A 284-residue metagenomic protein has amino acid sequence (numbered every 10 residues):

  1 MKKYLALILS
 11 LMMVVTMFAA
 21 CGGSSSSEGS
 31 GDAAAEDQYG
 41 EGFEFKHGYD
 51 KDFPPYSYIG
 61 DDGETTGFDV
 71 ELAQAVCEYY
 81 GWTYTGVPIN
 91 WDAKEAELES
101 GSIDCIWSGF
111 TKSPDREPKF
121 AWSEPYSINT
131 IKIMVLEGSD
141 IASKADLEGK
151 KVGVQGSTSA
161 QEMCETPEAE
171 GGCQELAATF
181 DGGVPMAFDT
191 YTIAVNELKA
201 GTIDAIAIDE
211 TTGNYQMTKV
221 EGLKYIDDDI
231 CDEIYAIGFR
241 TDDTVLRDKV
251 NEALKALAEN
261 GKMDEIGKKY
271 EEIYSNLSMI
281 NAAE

Functional and structural regions predicted by a protein language model:
M1-E44, M279-E284: Short, low-complexity disordered leader/linker segments with a strong preference for bacterial N-terminal type II
G31-F110, A187, K269: Extracytoplasmic small-molecule ligand-binding "clamshell" domains of the periplasmic binding protein/Venus flytrap
K51, S127-V135, E210, N214-K255 (+1 more regions): Periplasmic-binding protein-like
I59, A73-G81, A160-A187, M217-T218: Ligand-binding cleft/hinge of the Venus flytrap
W82-T83, E99-S108, K150-K151, G183-M186 (+3 more regions): Alpha-to-beta junction loops
A93, G109-P118, E165-T166, T192 (+1 more regions): A ligand-binding cleft/hinge motif common to bilobed small-molecule-binding domains
V135-Q155: Flexible hinge/capping segments at coil-to-helix
A160-E165, L254-Y274: Periplasmic-binding protein-like
